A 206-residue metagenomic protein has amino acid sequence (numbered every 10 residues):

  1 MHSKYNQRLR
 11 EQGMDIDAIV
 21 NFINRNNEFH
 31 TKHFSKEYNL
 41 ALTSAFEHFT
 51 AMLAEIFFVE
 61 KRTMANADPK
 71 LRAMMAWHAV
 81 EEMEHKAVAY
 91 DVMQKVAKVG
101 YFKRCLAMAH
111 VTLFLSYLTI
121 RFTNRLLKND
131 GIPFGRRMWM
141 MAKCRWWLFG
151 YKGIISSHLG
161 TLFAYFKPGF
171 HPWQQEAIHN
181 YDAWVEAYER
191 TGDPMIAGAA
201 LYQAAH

Functional and structural regions predicted by a protein language model:
M1-H206: Non-heme di-metal
